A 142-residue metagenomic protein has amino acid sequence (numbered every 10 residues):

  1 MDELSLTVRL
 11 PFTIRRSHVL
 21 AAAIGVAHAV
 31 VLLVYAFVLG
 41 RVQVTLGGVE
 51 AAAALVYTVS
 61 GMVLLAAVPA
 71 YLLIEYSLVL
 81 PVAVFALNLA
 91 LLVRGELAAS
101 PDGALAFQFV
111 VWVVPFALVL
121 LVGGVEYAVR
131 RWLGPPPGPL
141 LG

Functional and structural regions predicted by a protein language model:
M1-L32, A128-G142: Haloarchaeal acidic low-complexity proteome signature biased toward cell-envelope/secretome components but also
R16-I24, A53-Y57, V79-L80, V110-V114 (+1 more regions): Alpha-helical transmembrane segments of integral membrane proteins
A22-V34, V38, S60, L64 (+3 more regions): Hydrophobic, lipid-facing residues on alpha-helical transmembrane segments of integral membrane proteins
V34-V44, V93-A104: Juxtamembrane "helix-exit" motif on the non-cytosolic side of transmembrane helices
V38-G61, L105-V114: Transmembrane alpha-helix entry/boundary detector in multi-pass membrane proteins
E50-V79: Canonical alpha-helical transmembrane segments
S77-L91: Central hydrophobic cores of alpha-helical transmembrane segments in multi-pass integral membrane proteins
G103-G142: Alpha-helical membrane-associated segments of multi-pass integral membrane proteins
